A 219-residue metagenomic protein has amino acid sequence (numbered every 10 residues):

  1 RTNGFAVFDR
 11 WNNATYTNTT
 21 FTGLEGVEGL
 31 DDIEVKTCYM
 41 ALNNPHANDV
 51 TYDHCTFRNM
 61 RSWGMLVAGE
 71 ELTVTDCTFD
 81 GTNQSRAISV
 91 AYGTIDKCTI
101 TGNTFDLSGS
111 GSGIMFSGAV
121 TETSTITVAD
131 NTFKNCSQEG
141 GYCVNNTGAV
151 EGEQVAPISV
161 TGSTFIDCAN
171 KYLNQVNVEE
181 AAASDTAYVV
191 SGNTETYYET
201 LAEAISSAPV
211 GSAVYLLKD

Functional and structural regions predicted by a protein language model:
R1-N3, F21, S212-D219: N-terminal extracellular ligand-recognition/capping segment immediately after the signal peptide
R1-R10, T22-D31, T37-A47, N59-G69 (+5 more regions): Short glycine/acidic-rich loop motifs that flank beta-strands on beta-rich extracellular proteins
W11-A14, L30, A47-V50, G69-L72 (+4 more regions): Short "repeat-start/strand-capping" segments in structured domains, especially the N-termini of parallel beta-helix
A14, S112-G113, I126, Y142 (+3 more regions): Hydrophobic beta-strand segments of well-ordered beta-sheets in folded domains
Y16-N18, I33-K36, Y52-C55, V214: Well-ordered beta-strand segments characteristic of repetitive beta-sheet solenoids
G140-D185: Leucine-rich solenoid repeat scaffolds
S184-L217: Acidic Gly/Asp/Thr-rich repetitive segments characteristic of extracellular carbohydrate-active and adhesion proteins
